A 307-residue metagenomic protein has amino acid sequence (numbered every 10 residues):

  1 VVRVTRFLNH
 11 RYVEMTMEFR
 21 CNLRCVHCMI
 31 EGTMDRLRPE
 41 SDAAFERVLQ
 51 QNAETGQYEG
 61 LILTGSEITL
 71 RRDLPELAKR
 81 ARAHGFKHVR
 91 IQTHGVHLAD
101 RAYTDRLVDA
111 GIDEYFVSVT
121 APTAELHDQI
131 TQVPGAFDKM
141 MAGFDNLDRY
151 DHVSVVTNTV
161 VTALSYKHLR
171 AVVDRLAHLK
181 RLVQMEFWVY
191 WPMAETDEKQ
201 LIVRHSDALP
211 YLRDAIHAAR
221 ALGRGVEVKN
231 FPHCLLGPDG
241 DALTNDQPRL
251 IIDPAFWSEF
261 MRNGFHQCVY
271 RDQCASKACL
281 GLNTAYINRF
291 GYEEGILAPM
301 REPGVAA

Functional and structural regions predicted by a protein language model:
V1-I91, L98-A110: Conserved alpha-helical substructure of the radical SAM core
V1-V4, D239-A307: Flexible mid-to-C-terminal extensions adjoining Fe-S/redox cofactors in radical SAM and related proteins
L8-Y12, G56-Y58, F86-H88, I112-E114 (+4 more regions): A general structural motif
R11-V13, E59-L63, V89-I91, Y115-V117 (+3 more regions): Hydrophobic faces of well-ordered beta-strands that scaffold small-molecule active sites in alpha/beta enzyme cores
C21, C25-C28, C234, C268 (+2 more regions): Disulfide-bonded cysteines in secreted/extracellular proteins and peptides
L37-E40, F45, D109, E125-D128 (+3 more regions): Radical SAM enzyme [4Fe-4S]-AdoMet core and its adjacent flexible, acidic and glycine-rich loops/tails across
I68-T69, H94-L98, A121, T162-S165: Short beta->alpha connector loops
Y103-R106, N146, Q273: Well-formed, non-transmembrane alpha-helical positions, independent of function
